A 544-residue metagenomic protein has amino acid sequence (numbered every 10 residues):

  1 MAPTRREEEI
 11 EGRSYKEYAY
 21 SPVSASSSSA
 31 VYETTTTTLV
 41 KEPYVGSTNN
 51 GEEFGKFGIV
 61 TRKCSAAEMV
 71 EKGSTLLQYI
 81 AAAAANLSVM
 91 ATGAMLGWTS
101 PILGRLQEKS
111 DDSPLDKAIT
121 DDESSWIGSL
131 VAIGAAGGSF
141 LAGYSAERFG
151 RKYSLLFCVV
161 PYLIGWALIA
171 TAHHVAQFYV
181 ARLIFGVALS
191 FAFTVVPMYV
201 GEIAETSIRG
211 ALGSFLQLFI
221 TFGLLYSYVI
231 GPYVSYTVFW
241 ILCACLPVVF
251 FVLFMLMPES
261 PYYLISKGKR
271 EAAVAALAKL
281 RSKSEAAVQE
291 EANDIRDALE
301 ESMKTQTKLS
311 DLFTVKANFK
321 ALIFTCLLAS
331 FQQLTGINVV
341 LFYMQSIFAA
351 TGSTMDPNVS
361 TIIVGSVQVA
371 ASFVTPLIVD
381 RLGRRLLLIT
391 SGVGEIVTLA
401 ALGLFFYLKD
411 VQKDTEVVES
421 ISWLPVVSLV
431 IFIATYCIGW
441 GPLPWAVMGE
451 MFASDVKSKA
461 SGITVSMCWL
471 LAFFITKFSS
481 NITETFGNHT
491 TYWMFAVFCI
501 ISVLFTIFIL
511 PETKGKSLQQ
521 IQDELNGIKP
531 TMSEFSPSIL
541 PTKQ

Functional and structural regions predicted by a protein language model:
A2-A278, E300-Q544: Alpha-helical transmembrane bundle of multi-pass membrane proteins
R281-S282: Short helix/loop segments within enzyme catalytic domains that coordinate or immediately flank catalytic cofactors
E285-E300: Short, well-structured alpha-helical segments
